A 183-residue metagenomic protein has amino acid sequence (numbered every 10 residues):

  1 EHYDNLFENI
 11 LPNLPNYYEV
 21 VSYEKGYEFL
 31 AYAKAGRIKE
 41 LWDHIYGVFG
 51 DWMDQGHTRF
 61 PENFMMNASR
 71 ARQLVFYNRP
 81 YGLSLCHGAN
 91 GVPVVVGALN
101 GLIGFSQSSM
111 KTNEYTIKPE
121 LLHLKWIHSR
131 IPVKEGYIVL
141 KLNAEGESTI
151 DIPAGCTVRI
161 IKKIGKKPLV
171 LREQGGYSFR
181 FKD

Functional and structural regions predicted by a protein language model:
E1-Y17, R37-G56: Long, well-ordered core segments of solenoidal/helical folds
E1-Y3, V21, K25, H123: General structural signal for secondary-structure boundaries
I10-K25, V75-G88: Solvent-exposed loop and edge beta-strand segments that line ligand/cofactor-binding and catalytic clefts
V21-K34, N90-N100: Well-ordered alpha-helical segments within folded domains of soluble proteins
K39, D43-D183: Non-catalytic C-terminal accessory modules of carbohydrate-active enzymes
